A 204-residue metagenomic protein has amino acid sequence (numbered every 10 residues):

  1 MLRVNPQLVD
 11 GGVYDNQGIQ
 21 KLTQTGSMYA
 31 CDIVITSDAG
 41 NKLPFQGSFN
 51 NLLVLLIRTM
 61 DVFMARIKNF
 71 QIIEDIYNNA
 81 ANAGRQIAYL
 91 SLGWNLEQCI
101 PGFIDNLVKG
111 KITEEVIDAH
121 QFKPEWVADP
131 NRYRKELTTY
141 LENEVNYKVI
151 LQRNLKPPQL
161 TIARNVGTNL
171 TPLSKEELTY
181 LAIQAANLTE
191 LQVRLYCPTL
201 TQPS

Functional and structural regions predicted by a protein language model:
R3-L8, V13-N16, K21-P44, M60-S204: C-terminal helical/tail subdomains of lipid-metabolizing enzymes
F45-L53: An amphipathic, hydrophobic-aromatic interaction surface with interspersed Lys/Arg that forms lipid/phosphate-bearing
L52, R58-T59: Central helical "cap/lid" subdomain
L53-V54, L90: Secretome/extracellular-domain signature
